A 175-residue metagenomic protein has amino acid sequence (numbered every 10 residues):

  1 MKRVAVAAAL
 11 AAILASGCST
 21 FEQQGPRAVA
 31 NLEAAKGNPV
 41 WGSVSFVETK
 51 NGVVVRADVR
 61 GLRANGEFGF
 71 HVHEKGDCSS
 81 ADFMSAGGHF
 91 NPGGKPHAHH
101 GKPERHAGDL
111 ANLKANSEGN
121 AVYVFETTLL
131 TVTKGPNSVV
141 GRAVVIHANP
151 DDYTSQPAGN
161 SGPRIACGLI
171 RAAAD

Functional and structural regions predicted by a protein language model:
M1-R3: Bacterial Sec-dependent N-terminal signal peptides
A5-V6, A107: Generic detector of short alpha-helix boundary/capping microenvironments and adjacent low-complexity segments
V6-A7, I146: General helical structural elements
A7-S16: Bacterial N-terminal signal peptides
S16-E67, V72-D175: N-terminal leader/targeting pre-sequences
